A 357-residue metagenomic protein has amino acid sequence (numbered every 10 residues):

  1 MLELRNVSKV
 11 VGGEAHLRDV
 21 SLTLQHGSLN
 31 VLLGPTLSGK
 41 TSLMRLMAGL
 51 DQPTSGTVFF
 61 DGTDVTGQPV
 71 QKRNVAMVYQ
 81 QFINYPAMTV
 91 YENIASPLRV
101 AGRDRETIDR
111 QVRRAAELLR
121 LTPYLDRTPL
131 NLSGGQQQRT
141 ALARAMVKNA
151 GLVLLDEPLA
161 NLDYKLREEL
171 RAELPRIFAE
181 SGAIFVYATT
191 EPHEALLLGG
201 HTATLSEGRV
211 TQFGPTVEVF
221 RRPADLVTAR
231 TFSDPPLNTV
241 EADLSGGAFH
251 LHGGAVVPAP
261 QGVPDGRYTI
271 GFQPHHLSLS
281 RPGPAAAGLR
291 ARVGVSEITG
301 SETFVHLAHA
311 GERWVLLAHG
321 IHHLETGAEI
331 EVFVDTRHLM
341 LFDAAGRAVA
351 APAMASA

Functional and structural regions predicted by a protein language model:
L33-P35: The feature captures the beta-strand-to-loop junction immediately N-terminal to the Walker
T41-M44, T140: ABC ATPase nucleotide-binding domain helices that frame the ATP-binding cleft
A48: Helix-to-loop junction immediately C-terminal to a conserved catalytic motif
T54-T57, E207, L339: Conserved coupling/switch loops of ABC nucleotide-binding domains, chiefly the family-specific signature
G56-D64: Conserved ABC transporter NBD signature motif
N74-A76, Q80, N84-V227: ABC ATPase nucleotide-binding domains
A248-E297, H322-A357: Glycine/charge-rich catalytic "coupling/switch" loops of P-loop NTPases
